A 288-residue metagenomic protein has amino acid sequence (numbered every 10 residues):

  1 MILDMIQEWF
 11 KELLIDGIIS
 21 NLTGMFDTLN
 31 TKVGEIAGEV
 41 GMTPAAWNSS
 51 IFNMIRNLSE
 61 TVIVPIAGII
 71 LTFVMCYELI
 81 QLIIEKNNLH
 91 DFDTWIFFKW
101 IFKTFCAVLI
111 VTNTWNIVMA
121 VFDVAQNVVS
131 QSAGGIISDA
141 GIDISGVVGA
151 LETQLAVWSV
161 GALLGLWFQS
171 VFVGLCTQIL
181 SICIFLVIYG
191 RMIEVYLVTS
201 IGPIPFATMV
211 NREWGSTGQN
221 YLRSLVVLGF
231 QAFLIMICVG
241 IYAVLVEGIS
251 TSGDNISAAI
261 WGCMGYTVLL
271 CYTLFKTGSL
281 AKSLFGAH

Functional and structural regions predicted by a protein language model:
M1-I2, Q7-I18, F92-I110, T114 (+1 more regions): Alpha-helical transmembrane segments and their helix-start/interface "positive-inside/aromatic belt" motifs in integral
M1-I70: Binding/recognition "hotspot" determinant
L14, I18, L22, L29 (+3 more regions): Non-cytosolic segments of integral membrane proteins
E35, I96-W100, D123, N127-S130 (+3 more regions): Short amphipathic alpha-helical coupling elements at transmembrane boundaries
L58-V62, D93-F97, I101, L163 (+9 more regions): Hydrophobic, aromatic-rich alpha-helical transmembrane segments and their membrane-interface anchor motifs
G68, T72-I84, I235-S250: Juxtamembrane "helix exit" motif at the C-terminal ends of alpha-helical transmembrane segments in multi-pass membrane
I70-V108, I201-G215: Hydrophobic transmembrane alpha-helix segments characteristic of membrane transport and insertion machinery
F206-R223, T251, S283-L284: Alpha-helical transmembrane segments
